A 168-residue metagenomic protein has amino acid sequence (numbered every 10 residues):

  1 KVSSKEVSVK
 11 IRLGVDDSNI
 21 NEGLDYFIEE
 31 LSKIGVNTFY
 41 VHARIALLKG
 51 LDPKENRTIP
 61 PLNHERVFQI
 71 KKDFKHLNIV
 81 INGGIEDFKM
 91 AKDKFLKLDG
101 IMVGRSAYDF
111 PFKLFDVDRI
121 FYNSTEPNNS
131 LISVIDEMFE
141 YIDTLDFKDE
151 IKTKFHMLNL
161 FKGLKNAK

Functional and structural regions predicted by a protein language model:
V2-E6, D17, N21-E29, I34-T38 (+2 more regions): Alpha/beta catalytic cores of nucleotide-metabolism and tRNA/nucleoside-modifying enzymes
S4-V15, P53: N-terminal small/glycine-rich loop or linker at the start of catalytic domains across soluble metabolic enzymes
I11-L13, Y40-I45: Short, structured patches in soluble enzyme cores that scaffold and shape functional sites
V15-N19, L47-G50: Short, well-ordered, mixed-charge alpha-helical segments that flank or form enzyme active sites
A43-R57: Glycine-rich, proline-tolerant flexible connector loops at the mouths of alpha/beta enzymes
I59-P61: Active-site loop ensemble at the mouth of alpha/beta enzyme cores that anchors a bound cofactor
